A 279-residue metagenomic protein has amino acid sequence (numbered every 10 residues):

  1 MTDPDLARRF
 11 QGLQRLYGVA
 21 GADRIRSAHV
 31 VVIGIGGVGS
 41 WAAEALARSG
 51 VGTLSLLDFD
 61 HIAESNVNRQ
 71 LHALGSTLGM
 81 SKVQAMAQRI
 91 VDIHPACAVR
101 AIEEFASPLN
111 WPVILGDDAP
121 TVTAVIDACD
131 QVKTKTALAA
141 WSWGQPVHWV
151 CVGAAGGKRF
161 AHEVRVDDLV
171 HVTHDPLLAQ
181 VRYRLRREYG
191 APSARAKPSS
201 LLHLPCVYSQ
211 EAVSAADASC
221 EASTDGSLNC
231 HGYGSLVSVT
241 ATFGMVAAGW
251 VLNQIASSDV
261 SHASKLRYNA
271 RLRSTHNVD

Functional and structural regions predicted by a protein language model:
M1-V31, E64: N-terminal charged helix/coil linker that caps or initiates catalytic domains
T2-P4, D117-A124, C129-T134, G144 (+4 more regions): Glycine-rich phosphate/adenylate-binding loop
V32-G34, L57: Conserved N-terminal Rossmann-fold NAD(P)-binding element of oxidoreductases
V38: Hydrophobic/small residue at the entry helix of a nucleotide-binding pocket
A47-T53: Conserved S-adenosyl-L-methionine
T53-H94: Glycine-rich phosphate-binding loop and adjoining beta1-alpha1-beta2 segment of Rossmann-like nucleotide-binding folds
E64-H72, K158-D168: Acidic/polar active-site rim loop that often engages polyanionic ligands
I102-W111: Conserved SAM/SAH-binding loop
